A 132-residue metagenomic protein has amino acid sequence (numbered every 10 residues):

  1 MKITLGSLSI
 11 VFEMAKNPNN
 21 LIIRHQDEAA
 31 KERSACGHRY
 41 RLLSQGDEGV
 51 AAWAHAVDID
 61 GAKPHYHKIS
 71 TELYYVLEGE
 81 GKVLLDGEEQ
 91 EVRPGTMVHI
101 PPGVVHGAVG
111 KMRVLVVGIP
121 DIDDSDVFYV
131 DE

Functional and structural regions predicted by a protein language model:
M1-E13: N-terminal amphipathic/basic-hydrophobic helices that include classical n-h-c signal peptides and signal-anchor
A29-P64, S70, V117, D126-V127: A short glycine-rich, His/Asp/Glu-containing loop-to-beta-strand
K68-V83: Short, conserved beta-strand element in jelly-roll/cupin
V83-L85, V116-V117: Short hydrophobic/aromatic-rich beta-strand segments that constitute the beta-sheet cores of beta-sandwich/beta-barrel
L84-E88, K111: Short strand-coil-strand connectors
E88-P102: Short acidic-glycine-tyrosine-enriched beta hairpin
P102-S125: Ligand-binding loop in jelly-roll beta-barrel domains
D124-E132: Acidic/histidine-enriched, glycine/proline-rich intrinsically disordered or flexible terminal extensions
